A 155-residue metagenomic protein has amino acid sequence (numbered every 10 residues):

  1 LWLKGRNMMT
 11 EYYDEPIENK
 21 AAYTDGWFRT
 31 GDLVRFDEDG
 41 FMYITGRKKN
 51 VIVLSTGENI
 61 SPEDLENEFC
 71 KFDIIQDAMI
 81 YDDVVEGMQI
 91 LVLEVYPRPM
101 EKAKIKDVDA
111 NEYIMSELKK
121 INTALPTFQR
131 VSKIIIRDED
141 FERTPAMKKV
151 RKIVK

Functional and structural regions predicted by a protein language model:
L1, M42-I44, K149: Hydrophobic "anchor" residues
G5, T10-E11, L33-T127: AMP-binding/adenylate-forming catalytic core of the ANL superfamily
D14, T24, K71: Phosphate-coordinating loops and pocket residues in cytosolic domains that bind phosphorylated ligands
E18-N19: Short secondary-structure edge/capping micro-motifs at helix/strand boundaries
Y23, D73, R151-I153: Generic short alpha-helical hydrophobic face used as a protein-protein interaction/packing hotspot
M79, E117-K155: Conserved C-terminal "lid"/linker of ANL adenylate-forming enzymes
